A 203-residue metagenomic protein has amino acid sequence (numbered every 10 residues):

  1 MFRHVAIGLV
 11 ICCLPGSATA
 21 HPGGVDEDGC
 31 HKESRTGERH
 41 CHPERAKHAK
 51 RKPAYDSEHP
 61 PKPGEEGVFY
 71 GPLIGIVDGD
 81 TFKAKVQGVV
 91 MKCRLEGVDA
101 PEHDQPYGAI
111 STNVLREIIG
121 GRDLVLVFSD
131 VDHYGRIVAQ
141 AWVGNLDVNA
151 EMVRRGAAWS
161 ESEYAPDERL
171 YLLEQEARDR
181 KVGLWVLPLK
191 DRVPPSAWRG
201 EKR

Functional and structural regions predicted by a protein language model:
H4-P15: Bacterial N-terminal signal peptides
A18-R203: Small beta-barrel nucleic-acid-binding modules, primarily SNase/OB-fold domains and secondarily Tudor-like barrels
